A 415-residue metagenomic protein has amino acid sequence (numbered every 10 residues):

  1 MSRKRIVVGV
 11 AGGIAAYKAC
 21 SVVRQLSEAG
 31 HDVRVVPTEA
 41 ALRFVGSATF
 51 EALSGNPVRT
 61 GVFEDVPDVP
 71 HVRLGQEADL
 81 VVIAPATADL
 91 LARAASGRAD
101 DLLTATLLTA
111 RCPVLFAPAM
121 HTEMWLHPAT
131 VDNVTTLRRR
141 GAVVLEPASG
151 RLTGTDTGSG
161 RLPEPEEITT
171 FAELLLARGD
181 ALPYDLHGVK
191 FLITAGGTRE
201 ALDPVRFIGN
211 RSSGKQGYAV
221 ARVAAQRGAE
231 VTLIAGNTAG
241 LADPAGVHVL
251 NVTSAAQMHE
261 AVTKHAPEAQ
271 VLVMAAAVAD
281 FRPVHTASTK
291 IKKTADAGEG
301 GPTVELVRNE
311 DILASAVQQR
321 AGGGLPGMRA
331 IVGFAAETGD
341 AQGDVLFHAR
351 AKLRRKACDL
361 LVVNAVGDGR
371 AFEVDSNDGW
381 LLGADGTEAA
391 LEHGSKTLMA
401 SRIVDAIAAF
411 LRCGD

Functional and structural regions predicted by a protein language model:
M1-D415: A cross-family phosphate/adenosyl-ligand binding-site feature
